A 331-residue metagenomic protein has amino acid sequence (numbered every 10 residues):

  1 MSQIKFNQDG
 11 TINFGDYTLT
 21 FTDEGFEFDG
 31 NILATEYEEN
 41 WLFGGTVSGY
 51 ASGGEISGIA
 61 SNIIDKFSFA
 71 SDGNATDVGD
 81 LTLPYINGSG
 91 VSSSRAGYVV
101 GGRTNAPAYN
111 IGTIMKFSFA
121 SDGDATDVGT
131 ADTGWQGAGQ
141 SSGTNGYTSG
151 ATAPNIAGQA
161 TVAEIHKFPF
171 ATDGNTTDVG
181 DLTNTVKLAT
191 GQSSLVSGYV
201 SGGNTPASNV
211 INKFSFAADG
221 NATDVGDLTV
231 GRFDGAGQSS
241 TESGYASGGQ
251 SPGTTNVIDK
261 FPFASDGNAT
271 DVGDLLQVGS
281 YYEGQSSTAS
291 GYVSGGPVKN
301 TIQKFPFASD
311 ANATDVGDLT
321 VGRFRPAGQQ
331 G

Functional and structural regions predicted by a protein language model:
S2-G331: Polar, enzyme-active/binding microenvironments
